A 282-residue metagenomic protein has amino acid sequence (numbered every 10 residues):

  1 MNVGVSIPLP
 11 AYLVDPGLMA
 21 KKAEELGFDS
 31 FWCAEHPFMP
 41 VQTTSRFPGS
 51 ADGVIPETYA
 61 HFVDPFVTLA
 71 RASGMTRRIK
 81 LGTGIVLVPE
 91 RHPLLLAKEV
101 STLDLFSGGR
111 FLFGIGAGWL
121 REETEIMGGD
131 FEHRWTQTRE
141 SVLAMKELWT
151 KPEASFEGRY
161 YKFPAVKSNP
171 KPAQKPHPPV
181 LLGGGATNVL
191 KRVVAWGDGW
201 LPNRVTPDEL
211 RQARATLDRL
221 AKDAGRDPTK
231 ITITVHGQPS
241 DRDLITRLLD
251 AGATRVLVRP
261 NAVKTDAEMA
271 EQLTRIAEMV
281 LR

Functional and structural regions predicted by a protein language model:
M1-R282: Active-site-adjacent structural elements that line small-molecule/cofactor binding pockets in enzymes
